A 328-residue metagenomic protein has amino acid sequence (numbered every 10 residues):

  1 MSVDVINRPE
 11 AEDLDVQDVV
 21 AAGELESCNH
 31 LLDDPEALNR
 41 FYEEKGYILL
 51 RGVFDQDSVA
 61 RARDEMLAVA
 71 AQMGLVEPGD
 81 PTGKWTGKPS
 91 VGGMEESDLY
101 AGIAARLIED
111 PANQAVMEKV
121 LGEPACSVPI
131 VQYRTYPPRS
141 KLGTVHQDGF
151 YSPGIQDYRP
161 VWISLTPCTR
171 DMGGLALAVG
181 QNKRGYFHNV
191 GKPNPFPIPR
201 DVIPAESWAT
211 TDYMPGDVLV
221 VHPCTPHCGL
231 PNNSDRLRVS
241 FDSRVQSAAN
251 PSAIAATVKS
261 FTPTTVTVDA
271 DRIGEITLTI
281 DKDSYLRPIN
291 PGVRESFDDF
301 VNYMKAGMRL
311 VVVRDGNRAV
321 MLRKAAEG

Functional and structural regions predicted by a protein language model:
S2-C28, Q72-G79, G191, V218-V220 (+1 more regions): Non-heme Fe(II)/2-oxoglutarate
S2-E44, R51-V145, Y151-S152: Non-heme Fe(II)-dependent double-stranded beta-helix
G52, P223, V245, R314-D315: Conserved "cap/hinge" positions at secondary-structure junctions
P153-R170, D212, V220, R244-S247: Short, conserved beta-strand element in jelly-roll/cupin
R170-C228: Double-stranded beta-helix
P251-T277, N290-G328: Short, flexible, surface-exposed loop segments at domain boundaries
